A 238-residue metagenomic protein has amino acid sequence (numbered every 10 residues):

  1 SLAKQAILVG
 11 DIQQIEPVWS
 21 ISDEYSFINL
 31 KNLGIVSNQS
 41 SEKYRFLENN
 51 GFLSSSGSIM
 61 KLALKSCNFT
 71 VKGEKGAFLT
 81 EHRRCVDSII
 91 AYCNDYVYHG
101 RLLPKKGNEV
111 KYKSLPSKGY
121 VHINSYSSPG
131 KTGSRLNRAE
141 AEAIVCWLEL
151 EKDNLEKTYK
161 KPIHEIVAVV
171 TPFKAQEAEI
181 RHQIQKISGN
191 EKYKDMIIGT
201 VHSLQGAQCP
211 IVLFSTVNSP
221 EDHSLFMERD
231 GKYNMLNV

Functional and structural regions predicted by a protein language model:
S1-V97: ASCE P-loop NTPase helicase motor core
I7-V9, V170, L213-S215: Structural motif
Q13-E16, S20-D23, Y193-V238: Conserved RecA-like P-loop NTPase helicase motor core
Q13-Q14, R84, E109, S125-S128 (+3 more regions): Short, glycine-/Ser/Thr-/acidic-enriched flexible segments
Y25-N29, M60-A63, K118, I211-E221: Flexible glycine/proline-rich, aromatic-decorated loop/lid segments
E42-E48, E74, S128, H223-N237: Short beta-alpha connecting loops at secondary-structure transitions that line or flank enzyme active sites
T70-E74, T158-E165, N190-K194: Short helix-terminating capping/connector loops at secondary-structure junctions
N94-Q185: Conserved helicase/translocase motor-coupling segment
